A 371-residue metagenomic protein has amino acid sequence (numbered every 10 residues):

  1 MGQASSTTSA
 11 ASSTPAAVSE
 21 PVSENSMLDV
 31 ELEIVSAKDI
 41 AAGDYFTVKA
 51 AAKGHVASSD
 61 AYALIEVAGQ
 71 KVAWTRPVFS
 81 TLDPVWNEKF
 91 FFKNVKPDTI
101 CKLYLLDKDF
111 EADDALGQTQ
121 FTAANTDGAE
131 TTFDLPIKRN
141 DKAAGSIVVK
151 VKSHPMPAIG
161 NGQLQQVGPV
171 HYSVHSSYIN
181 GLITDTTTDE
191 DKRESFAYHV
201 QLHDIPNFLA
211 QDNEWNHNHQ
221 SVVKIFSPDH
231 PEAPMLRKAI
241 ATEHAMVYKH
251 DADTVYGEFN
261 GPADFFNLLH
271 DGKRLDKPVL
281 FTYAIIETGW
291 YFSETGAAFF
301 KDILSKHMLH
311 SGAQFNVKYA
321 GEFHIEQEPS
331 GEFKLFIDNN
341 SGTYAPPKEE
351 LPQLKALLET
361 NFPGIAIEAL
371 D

Functional and structural regions predicted by a protein language model:
G2-A16, N25, T99, K138-N140 (+1 more regions): Eukaryotic cytosolic "membrane-facing" regulatory regions
S12-M27, V35-S58, D98-I100, L106-V170: C2-type phospholipid-binding modules
N25, A52, V56, T75 (+5 more regions): Amphipathic alpha-helical protein-protein interaction segments
L32-T81, D109, A210-V223: Calcium-regulated, polybasic anionic-phospholipid
T75-F79, F91-F92, N180-I183, T187: Beta-strand-rich interaction surfaces with strong enrichment in secreted/lumenal proteins
S80-P84, A124-T126: Short proline/glycine- and polar residue-rich coil/turn motifs
P84-N94: Exposed aromatic-hydrophobic patches
